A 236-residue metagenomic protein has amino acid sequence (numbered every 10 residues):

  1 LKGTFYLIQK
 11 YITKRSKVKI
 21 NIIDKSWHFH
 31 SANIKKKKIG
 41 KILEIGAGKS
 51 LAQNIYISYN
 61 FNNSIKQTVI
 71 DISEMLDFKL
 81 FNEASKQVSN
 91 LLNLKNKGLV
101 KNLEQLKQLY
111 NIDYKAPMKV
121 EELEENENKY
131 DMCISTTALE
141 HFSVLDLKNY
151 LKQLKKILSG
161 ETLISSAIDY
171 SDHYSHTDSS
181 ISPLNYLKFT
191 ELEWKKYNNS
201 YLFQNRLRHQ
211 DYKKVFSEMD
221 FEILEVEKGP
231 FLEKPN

Functional and structural regions predicted by a protein language model:
K2-K38: Class I SAM-dependent methyltransferase Rossmann-like catalytic core, especially the SAM/SAH-binding loop
K49-E122: Class I SAM-dependent methyltransferase SAM/SAH-binding core
I134: A conserved beta-strand element that flanks and buttresses the S-adenosyl-L-methionine
T137-H141: Short catalytic micro-motifs in class I SAM-dependent methyltransferases
K148-L163: A short glycine-rich, Lys/Arg-flanked "PGG" loop and its adjoining helix->strand segment in the class I
L163-T190: Conserved class I S-adenosyl-L-methionine
D172, W194-Q210: Acceptor-substrate binding/catalytic loop of class I
K214, I223-N236: A C-terminal cap/extension of S-adenosyl-L-methionine-dependent methyltransferases that defines the acceptor-substrate
